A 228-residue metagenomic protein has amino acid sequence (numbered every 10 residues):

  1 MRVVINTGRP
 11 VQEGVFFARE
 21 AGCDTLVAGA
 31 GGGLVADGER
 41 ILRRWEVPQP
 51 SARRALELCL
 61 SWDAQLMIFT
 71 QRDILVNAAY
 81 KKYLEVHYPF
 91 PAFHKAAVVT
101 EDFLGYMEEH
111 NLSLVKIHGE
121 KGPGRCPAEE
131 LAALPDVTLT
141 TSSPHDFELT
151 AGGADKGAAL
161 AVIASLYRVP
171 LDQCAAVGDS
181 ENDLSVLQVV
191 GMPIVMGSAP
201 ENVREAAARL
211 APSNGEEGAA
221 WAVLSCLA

Functional and structural regions predicted by a protein language model:
M1-H87: Active-site phosphate-binding/coordination module
V4, A28, A175-V177, I194 (+1 more regions): Hydrophobic/aromatic beta-strand patches that form the interior of the parallel beta-sheet core in alpha/beta enzyme
T7, G31, I117, L160 (+3 more regions): Residue-level signal for inorganic ion chemistry
A21-C23, A30-G31, A133-P135, V189-V190 (+1 more regions): Short, structured coil segments at secondary-structure junctions
A30-G33, P144-F147, S198-E201, G215-E217: Short, acidic/turn-prone active-site loops that include or flank metal/cofactor- and phosphate-binding residues
L58, S185-V186, N202-V203: Hydrophobic/aromatic ligand-binding patch that stacks against planar heteroaromatic rings of cofactors or nucleotides
W62-Q65, F69-V177, E181-V189, S198: Conserved acidic, metal-coordinating active-site core of Asp-based, Mg2+-dependent phosphoryl-transfer enzymes
P170, V189, P193-A228: Asp-based, Mg2+/Mn2+-dependent phosphohydrolase catalytic module
